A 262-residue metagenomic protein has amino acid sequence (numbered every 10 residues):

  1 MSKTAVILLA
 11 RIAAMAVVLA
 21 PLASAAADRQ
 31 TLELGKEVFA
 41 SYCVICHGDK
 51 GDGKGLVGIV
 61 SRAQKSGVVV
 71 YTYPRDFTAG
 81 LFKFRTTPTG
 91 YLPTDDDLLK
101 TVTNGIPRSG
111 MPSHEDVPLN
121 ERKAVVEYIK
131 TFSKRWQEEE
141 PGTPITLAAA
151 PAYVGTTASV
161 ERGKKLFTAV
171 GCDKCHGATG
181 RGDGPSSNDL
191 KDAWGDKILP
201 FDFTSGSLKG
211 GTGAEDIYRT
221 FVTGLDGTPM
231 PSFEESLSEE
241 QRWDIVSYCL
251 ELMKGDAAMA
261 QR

Functional and structural regions predicted by a protein language model:
M1-L8: N-terminal secretory signal peptides that target proteins for export/translocation
V6, L32, L119-R122, V160 (+1 more regions): Short functional linear motifs
A10-P21: Bacterial N-terminal signal peptides
L22-F39, W136-T168, S207, D256-R262: Electrostatic cytochrome c docking/interface patches
Q30, K36, A40-T72, R108 (+5 more regions): Periplasmic/extracellular electron-transfer cofactor-ligation site, primarily the c-type cytochrome heme-c attachment
R62-E115, R122-I129, D189-E234, E239-L250: Extracytoplasmic electron-transfer domains, predominantly the class I c-type cytochrome c fold
